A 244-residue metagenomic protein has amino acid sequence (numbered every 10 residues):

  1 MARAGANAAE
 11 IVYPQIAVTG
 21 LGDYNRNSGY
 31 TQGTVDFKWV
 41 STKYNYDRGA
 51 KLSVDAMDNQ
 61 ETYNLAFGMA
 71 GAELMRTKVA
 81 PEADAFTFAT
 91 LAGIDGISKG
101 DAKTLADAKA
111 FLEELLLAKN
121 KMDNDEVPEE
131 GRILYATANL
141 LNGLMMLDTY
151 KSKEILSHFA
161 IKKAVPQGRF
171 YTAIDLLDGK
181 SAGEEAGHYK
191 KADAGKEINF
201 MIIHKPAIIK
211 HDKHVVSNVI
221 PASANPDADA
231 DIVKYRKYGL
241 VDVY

Functional and structural regions predicted by a protein language model:
M1-I16, V40-N45, T62, A106-A110 (+1 more regions): Sequence/fold signature of self-assembling virion shell proteins
N7-W39: N-terminal low-complexity, intrinsically disordered segments
G20, K51-E61: Glycine-/proline-rich flexible loop or hinge segments
L21-Y24, G143-M146, V243: Short helix/loop capping segments that flank catalytic or ligand/cofactor-binding pockets
T34-D55, A70, K78-E82, T90: A glycine-rich, hydrophobic loop/mini-helix early in the fold
S53-M57, Y135-L140, P166, H204 (+1 more regions): Helix N-cap / beta->alpha transition motif
D58-V127: Alpha-helical scaffold segments that mediate packing/assembly in large oligomeric complexes
G96-A164: Extended, solvent-exposed, turn-rich assembly/linker loops in the middle of proteins
